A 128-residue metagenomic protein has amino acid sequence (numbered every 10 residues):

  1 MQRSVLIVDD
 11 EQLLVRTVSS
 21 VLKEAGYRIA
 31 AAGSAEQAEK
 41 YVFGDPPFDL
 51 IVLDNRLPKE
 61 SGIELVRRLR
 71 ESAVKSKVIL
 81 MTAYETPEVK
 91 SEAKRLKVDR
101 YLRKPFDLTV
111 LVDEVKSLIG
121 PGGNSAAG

Functional and structural regions predicted by a protein language model:
Q12-A30, L96: Two-component/phosphorelay signaling modules centered on CheY-like receiver
V15, P58, T86: The feature encodes the CheY-like receiver
A31-L50: Acidic, metal-coordinating helix/loop segments flanking the phosphotransfer/catalytic sites of two-component signaling
G33-S34, S61-E64: Acidic catalytic/metal-coordinating carboxylates
I63-V74: Short amphipathic alpha-helix used as the core "switch/output" element in two-component signaling
E64, E85-R100: Alpha4 helix (beta4-alpha4-beta5 surface) of REC/receiver domains from two-component response regulators
E88, F106-V115: C-terminal output helix
